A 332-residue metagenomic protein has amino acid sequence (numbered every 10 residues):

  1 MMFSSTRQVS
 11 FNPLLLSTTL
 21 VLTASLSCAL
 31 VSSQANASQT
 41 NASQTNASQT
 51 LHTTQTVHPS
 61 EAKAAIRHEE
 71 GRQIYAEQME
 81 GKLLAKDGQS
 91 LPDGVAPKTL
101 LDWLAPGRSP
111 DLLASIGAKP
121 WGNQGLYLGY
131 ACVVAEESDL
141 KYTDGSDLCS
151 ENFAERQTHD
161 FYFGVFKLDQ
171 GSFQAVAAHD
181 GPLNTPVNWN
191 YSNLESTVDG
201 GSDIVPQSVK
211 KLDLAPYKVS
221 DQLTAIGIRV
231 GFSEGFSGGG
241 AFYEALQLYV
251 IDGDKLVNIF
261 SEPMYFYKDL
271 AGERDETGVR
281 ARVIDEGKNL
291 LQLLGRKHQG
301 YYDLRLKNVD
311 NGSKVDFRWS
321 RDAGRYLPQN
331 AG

Functional and structural regions predicted by a protein language model:
M1-N12: N-terminal secretory signal peptides that target proteins for export/translocation
S17-A29: Bacterial N-terminal signal peptides
Q34, Q39, Q44, Q49-H58: Intrinsically disordered, low-complexity repeat/linker tracts enriched for polar/charged residues
Q49-Q124, F153, G240-G332: Acidic, small-residue rich beta-repeat scaffolds with periodic aromatic anchors
W121-V133, K218-F232, L293-R305: Acidic/hydrophobic-patterned starts of short beta strands in beta-sheet-rich repeat architectures
D139-S146, Q157-Y162, E234-L248, G312-R318: Structural motif
D144-K218: Short N-terminal edge-element motif at the start of the domain
S208-L248: Contiguous hydrophobic, core-forming segments of folded domains
